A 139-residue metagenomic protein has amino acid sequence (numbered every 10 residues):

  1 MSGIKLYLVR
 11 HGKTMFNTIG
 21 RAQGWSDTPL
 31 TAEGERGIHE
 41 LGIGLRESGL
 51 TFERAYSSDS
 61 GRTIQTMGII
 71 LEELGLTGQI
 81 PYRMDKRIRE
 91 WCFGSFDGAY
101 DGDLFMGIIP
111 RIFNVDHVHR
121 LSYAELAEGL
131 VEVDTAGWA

Functional and structural regions predicted by a protein language model:
S2-G3, D85: Non-catalytic terminal regions with compositionally biased, polar/charged low complexity
G3-G78: Active-site-proximal alpha-helix that buttresses catalytic centers in soluble enzyme cores
E73-A139: Phosphate-handling substructures
